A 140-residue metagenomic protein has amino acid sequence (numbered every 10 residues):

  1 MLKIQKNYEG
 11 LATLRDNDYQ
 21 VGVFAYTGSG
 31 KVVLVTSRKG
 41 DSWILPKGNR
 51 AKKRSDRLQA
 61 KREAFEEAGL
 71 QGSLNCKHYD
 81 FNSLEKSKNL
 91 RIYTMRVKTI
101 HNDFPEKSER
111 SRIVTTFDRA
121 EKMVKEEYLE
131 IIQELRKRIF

Functional and structural regions predicted by a protein language model:
M1-I4, E121-F140: Charged phosphate-binding loop/patch that engages nucleotide di/tri-phosphates or the phosphate backbone of nucleic
M1-V23: Acidic, metal-coordinating catalytic segment for phosphate/diphosphate chemistry, firing primarily on the Nudix
Y19-V21, G30, L90-R91, R110: Change "...and in nucleic-acid phosphodiester-cleaving endonucleases..." to "...and in nucleic-acid processing enzymes
T27-Q71: Conserved Nudix-box catalytic region and its N-terminal flanking loop in Nudix hydrolases and closely related
N49, R119-A120: Short, well-ordered alpha-helical scaffold segment located in the soluble/lumenal catalytic or ligand-binding core
G69-F81: A short coil-to-beta-strand element that immediately follows conserved catalytic motifs
D80-D103, E109-D118, E134-I139: Active-site-adjacent beta-strand/loop module that shapes the phosphate/pyrophosphate-binding cleft
